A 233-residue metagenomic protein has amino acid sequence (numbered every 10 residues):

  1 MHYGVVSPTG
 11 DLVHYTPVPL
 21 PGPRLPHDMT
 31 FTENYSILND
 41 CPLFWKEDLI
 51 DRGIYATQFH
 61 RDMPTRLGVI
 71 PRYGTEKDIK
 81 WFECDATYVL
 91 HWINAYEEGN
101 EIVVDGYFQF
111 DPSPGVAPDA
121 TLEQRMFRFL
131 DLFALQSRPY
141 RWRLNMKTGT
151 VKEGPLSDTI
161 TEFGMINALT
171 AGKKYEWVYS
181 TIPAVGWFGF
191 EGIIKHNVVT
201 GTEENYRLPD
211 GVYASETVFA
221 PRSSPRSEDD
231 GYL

Functional and structural regions predicted by a protein language model:
M1-L233: Beta-propeller domains
